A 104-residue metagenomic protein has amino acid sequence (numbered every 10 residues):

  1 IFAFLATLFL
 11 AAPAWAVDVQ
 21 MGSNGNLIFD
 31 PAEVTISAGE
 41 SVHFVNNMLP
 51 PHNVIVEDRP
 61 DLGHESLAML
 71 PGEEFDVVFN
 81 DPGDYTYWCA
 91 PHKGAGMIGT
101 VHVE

Functional and structural regions predicted by a protein language model:
F2-A11: Bacterial N-terminal signal peptides
A12-E104: Extracytoplasmic copper-binding redox domains, predominantly the cupredoxin/blue-copper superfamily
